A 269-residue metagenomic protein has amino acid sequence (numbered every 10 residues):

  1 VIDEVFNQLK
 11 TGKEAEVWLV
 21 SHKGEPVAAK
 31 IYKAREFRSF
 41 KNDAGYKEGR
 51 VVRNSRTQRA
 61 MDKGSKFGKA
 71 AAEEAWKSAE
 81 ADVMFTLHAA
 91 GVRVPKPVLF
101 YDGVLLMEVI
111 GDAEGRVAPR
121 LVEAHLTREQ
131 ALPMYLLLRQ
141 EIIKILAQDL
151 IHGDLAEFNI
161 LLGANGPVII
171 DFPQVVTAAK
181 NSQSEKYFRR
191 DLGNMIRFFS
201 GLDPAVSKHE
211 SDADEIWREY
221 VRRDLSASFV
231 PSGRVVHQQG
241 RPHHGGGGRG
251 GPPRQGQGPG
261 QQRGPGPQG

Functional and structural regions predicted by a protein language model:
V1-V117, A147: Conserved ATP-binding subdomain of kinase catalytic cores across diverse folds
G115-T127: AlphaC helix of the protein kinase catalytic domain
T127-M134, L146-H152, G163-G250: C-lobe/activation-segment region of protein kinase-like
L138-L146: Short C-lobe core helix of eukaryotic-like protein kinase catalytic domains
D154, F158-I160: Catalytic-loop signature of eukaryotic-like protein kinases
Q239-G269: Intrinsically disordered, low-complexity RNA-associated tracts
